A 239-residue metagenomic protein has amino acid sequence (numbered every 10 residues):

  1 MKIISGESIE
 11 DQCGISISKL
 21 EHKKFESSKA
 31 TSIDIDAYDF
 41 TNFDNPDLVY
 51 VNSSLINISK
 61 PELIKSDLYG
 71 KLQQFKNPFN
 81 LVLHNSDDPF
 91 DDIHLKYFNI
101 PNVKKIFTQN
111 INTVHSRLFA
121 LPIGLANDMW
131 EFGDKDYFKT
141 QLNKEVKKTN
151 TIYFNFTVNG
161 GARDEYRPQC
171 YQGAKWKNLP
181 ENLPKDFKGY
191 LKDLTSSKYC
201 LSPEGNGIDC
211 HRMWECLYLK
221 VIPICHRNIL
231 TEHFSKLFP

Functional and structural regions predicted by a protein language model:
M1-W214, Y218-L237: Nucleotide-sugar donor-binding catalytic core of glycosyltransferases
